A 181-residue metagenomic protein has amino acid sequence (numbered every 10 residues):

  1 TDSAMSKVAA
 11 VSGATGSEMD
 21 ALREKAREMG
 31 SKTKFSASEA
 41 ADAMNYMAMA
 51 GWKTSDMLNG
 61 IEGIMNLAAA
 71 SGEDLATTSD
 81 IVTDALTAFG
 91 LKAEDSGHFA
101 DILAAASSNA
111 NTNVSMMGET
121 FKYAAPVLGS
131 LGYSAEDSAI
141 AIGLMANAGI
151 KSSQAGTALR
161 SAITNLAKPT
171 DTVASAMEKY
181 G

Functional and structural regions predicted by a protein language model:
T1-H98, A105-G118, L128-E136, N147-G156 (+1 more regions): A short, structural motif
L159: Conserved catalytic-loop aspartate of Hanks-type protein kinases
M177-G181: Short, intrinsically disordered, charge-balanced linker/junction segments flanking boundaries in proteins
